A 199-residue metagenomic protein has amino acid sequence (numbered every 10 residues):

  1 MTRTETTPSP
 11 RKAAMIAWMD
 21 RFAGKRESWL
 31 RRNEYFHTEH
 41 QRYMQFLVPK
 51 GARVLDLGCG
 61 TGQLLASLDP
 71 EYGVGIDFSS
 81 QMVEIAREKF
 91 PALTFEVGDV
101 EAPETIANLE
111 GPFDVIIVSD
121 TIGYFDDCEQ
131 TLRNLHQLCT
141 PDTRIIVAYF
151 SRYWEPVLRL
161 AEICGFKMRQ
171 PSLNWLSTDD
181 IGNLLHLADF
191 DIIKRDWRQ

Functional and structural regions predicted by a protein language model:
T2-P49, Q63: Conserved class I S-adenosyl-L-methionine
G51-G60: Conserved class I S-adenosyl-L-methionine
T61-A102: Class I SAM-dependent methyltransferase SAM/SAH-binding core
I117: A conserved beta-strand element that flanks and buttresses the S-adenosyl-L-methionine
E129-R144: A short glycine-rich, Lys/Arg-flanked "PGG" loop and its adjoining helix->strand segment in the class I
V147-Y149: Acidic carboxylate diad motif detector
R152-P171: Short, glycine-/aromatic-enriched active-site segment of Class I SAM-dependent methyltransferases
S172-D189, R195: Short alpha-helix
